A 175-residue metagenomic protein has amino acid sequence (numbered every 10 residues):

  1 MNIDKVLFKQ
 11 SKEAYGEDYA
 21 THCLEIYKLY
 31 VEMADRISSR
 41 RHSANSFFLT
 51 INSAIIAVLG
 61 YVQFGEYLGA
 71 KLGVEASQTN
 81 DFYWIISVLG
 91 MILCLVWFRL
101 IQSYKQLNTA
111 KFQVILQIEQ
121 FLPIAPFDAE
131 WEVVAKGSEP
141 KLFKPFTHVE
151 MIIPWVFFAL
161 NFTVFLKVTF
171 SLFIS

Functional and structural regions predicted by a protein language model:
I3-E17, F112-Q120: Membrane-interface amphipathic/juxtamembrane segments adjacent to transmembrane helices
F8-L68, L93, S103, L107: Cytosol/matrix-facing amphipathic helices and coiled-coil assembly/linker segments of eukaryotic membrane proteins
C23-M33, V114-F146: Short membrane-interface loop/juxtamembrane segments of multi-pass integral membrane proteins
S39, G73-W84, P140, K144-P154: Membrane-water interface of alpha-helical transmembrane segments
I51, I55, I85-V96, I152 (+1 more regions): Lipid-exposed faces of alpha-helical membrane segments in multi-pass integral membrane proteins
I51-G73, L160-S175: Juxtamembrane "helix exit" motif at the C-terminal ends of alpha-helical transmembrane segments in multi-pass membrane
G73-E130: Inner-leaflet juxtamembrane helices
E132-S175: A hydrophobic membrane-anchoring alpha-helix module
